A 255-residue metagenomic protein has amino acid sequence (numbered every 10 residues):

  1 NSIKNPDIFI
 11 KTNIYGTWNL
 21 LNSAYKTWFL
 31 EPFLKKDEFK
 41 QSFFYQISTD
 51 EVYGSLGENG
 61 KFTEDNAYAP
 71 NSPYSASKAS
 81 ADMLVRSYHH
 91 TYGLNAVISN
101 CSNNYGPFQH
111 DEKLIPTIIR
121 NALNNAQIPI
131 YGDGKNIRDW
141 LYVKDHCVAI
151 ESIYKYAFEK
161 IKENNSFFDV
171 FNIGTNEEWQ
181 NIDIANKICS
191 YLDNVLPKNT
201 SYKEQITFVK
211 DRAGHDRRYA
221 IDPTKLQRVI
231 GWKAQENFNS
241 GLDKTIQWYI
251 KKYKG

Functional and structural regions predicted by a protein language model:
N1-N104, N124, C147, I153 (+6 more regions): N-terminal Rossmann-like NAD(P)+-binding domain of SDR-like oxidoreductases, especially those catalyzing
Q46, G106-P107, Q205-T207: Intrinsically disordered, low-complexity segments enriched in polar/charged residues with Gly/Pro, especially when
T63-E64, I115-T117: Short, hinge-like loop/turn segments at secondary-structure boundaries
P116, A122-G255: C-terminal substrate-binding subdomain of Rossmann-fold SDR/epimerase-dehydratase oxidoreductases
